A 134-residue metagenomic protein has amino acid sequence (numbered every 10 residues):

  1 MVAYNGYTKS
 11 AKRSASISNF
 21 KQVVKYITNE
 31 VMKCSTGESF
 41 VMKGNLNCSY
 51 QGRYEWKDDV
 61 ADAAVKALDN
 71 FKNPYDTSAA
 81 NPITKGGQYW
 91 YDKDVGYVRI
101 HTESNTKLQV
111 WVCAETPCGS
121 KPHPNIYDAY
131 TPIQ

Functional and structural regions predicted by a protein language model:
M1-K21: Amphipathic alpha-helical segments typified by the pilin-like N-terminal helix that continues immediately C-terminal
S10, V24, K43-L46: N-terminal trafficking/processing presequences and adjacent post-cleavage segments of proteins routed to secretion
N19-E38: N-terminal alpha-helical signal peptides/signal-anchor transmembrane segments
M32-Q134: Periplasmic/extracellular, small/polar-rich flexible segments of pilin-like filament-forming proteins
